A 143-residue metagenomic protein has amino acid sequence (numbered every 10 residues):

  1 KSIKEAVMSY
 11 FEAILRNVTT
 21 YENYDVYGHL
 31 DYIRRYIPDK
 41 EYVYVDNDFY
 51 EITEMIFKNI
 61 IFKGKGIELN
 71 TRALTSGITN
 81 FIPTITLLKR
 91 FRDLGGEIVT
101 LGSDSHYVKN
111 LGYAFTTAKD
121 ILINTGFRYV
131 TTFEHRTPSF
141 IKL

Functional and structural regions predicted by a protein language model:
K1-F62: Extended substrate/RNA-proximal surfaces in nucleic-acid metabolism proteins
I37-L143: Charged catalytic cores and adjacent phosphate/nucleic-acid-binding surfaces used for phosphate/nucleic-acid chemistry
